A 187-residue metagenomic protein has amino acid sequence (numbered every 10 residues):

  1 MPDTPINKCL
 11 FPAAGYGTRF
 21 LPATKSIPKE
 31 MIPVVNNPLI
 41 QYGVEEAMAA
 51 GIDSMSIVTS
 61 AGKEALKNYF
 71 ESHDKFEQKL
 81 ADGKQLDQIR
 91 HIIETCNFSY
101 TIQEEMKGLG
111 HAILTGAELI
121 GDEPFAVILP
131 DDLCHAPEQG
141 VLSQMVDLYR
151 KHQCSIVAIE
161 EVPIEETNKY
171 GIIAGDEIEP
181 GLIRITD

Functional and structural regions predicted by a protein language model:
M1-F11, R19, P33, N37-V127 (+1 more regions): Conserved N-terminal catalytic core of the sugar/cofactor nucleotidyltransferase
Y16, I27, G62: A generic "binding-loop/recognition-motif" signal
P22-K25: Conserved catalytic-core motifs of eukaryotic protein kinase domains, centered on the activation segment
I27, P38, E105-K107, V162-P163 (+1 more regions): Residue-level detector of flexible, active-site-proximal loop/helix-junction positions within diverse enzyme catalytic
P28, T95-N97, H152, L182: A generic structural signal for alpha->beta connector loops
H135-D187: Conserved core of the sugar-phosphate nucleotidyltransferase
